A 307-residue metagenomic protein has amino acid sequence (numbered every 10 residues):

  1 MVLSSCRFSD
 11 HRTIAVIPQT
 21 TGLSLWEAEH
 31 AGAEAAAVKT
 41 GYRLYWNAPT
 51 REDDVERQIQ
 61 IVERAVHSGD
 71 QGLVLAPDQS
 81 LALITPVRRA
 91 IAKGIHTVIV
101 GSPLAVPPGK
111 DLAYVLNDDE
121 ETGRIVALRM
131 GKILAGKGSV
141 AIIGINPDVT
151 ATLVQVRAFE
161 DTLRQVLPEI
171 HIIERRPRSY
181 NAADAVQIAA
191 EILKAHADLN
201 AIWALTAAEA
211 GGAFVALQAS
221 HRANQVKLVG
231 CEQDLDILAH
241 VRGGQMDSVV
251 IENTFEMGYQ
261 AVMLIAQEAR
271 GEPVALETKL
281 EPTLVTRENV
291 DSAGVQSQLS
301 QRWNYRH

Functional and structural regions predicted by a protein language model:
I14-G32, A36, Y45-I59, D70 (+3 more regions): Extracytoplasmic "Venus flytrap"
L25-Y42, T122-V126, T150-I170, D184 (+4 more regions): Short, solvent-exposed amphipathic alpha-helices that sit in or adjacent to ligand/effector-binding or catalytic
A37-R51, S139-I142, L163-A182: Short beta-strand elements in bilobed, periplasmic/extracellular small-molecule ligand-binding domains
E52-A105, A113-N117, A207-A213: Beta-alpha junction/loop-to-helix N-cap segments that form part of ligand/metal-binding clefts
Q58, Y114-V140, D184-V186, Q233-I237 (+1 more regions): Hydrophobic alpha-helical segments within soluble ligand-binding/sensing domains
L75-I91, F159, E174-A239: Hydrophobic alpha-helical
T85-E121, R129-K132, S139, I145 (+2 more regions): Flexible loop/hinge segments that line or gate small-molecule binding clefts
I143, L163, E256-H307: Hinge/cleft segment of the Venus flytrap/periplasmic-binding protein
